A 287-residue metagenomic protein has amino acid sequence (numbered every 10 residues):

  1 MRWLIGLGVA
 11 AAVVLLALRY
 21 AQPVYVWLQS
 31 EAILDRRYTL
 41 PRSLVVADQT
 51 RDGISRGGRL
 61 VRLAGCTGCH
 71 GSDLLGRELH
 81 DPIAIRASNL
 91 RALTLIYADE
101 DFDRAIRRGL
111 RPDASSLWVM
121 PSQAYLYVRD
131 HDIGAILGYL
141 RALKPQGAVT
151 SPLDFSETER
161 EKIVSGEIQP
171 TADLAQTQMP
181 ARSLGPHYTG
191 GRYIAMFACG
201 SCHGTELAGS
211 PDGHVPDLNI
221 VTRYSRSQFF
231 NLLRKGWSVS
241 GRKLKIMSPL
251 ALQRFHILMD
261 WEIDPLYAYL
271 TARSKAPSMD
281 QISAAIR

Functional and structural regions predicted by a protein language model:
M1-R51, A105-D113, H131-P186, V239 (+1 more regions): Post-cleavage N-terminal segment of exported redox proteins
R37-R42, A47, G71-R104, S116-R129 (+5 more regions): Gly/Gly-Pro-rich "capping" loops immediately C-terminal to redox-active cysteine motifs in periplasmic/lumenal
T50-R77, E159-A172, S183-A208, I282-R287: Sequence/structural segment immediately N-terminal to covalent heme-attachment motifs in c-type and related
I54, D130-I133, Y188, D260-I263: Short functional linear motifs
R59-G71, S88, D101-R107, G134-G138 (+5 more regions): C-type cytochrome heme c attachment motif
C66-T67, R111-P112, Q146, G200 (+4 more regions): A general structural signal for well-ordered secondary-structure junctions
I257-D264, K275-D280: Short glycine/proline-enriched turn or capping motifs at secondary-structure junctions
